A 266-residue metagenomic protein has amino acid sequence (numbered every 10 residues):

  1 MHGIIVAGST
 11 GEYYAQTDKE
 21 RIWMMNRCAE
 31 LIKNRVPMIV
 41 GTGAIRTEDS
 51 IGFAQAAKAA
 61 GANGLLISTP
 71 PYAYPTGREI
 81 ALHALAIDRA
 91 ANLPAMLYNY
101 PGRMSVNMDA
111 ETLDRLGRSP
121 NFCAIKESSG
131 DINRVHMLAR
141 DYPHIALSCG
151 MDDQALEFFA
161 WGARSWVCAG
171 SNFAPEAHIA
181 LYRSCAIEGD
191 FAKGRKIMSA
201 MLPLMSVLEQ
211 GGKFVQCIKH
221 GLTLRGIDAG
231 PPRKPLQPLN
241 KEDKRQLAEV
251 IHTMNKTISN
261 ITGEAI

Functional and structural regions predicted by a protein language model:
M1, A160-A163, G170, A174-I266: C-terminal alpha-helical cap/extension of soluble enzyme domains
M1-S105, I261: Active-site beta->alpha loop and helix N-cap motifs at the rims of alpha/beta catalytic domains
R21, M25, S50, A84 (+5 more regions): A general structural signal for well-ordered alpha-helical segments in protein cores
C28, A57, I87, I125 (+4 more regions): Conserved, mostly hydrophobic/aromatic
R89-A90, P101-L202, S206-E209: Catalytic alpha/beta core domains of metabolic enzymes, predominantly
